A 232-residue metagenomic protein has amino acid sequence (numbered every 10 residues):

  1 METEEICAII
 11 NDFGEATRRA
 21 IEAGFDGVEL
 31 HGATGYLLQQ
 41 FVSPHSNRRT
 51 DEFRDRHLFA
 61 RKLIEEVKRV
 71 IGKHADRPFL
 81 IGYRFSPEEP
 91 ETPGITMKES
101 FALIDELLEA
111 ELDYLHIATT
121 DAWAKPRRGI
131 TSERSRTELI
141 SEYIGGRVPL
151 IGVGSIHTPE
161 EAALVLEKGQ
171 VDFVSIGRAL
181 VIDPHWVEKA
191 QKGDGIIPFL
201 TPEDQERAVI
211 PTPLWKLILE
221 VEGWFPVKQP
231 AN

Functional and structural regions predicted by a protein language model:
M1-N232: Flavin-dependent oxidoreductase catalytic cores
